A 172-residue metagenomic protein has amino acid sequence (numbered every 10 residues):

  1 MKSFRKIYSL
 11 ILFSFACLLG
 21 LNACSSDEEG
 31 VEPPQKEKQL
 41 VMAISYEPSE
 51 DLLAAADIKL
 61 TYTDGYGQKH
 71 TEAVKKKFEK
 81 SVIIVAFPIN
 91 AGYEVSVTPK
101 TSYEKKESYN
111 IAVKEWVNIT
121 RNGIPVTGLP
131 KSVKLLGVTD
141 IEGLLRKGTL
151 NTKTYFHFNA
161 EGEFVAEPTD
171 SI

Functional and structural regions predicted by a protein language model:
M1-A23: Sec-dependent bacterial lipoprotein signal peptides
C17-S45: Bacterial Sec-dependent N-terminal signal peptides
K36-P48, P88-V97: Noncatalytic modules at the cell exterior or secretory-pathway interfaces, chiefly beta-strand-rich lectin/adhesion
A43-I83: Post-signal-peptide N-terminal segment of Sec-exported extracytoplasmic proteins
G67-F78, G128-L144: Solvent-exposed serine/threonine-rich low-complexity stretches and specific carbohydrate-binding patches
Q68-R121: Mature extracytoplasmic domains of secretory-pathway proteins
I124-V126: Long C-terminal extensions of eukaryotic subunits of large macromolecular complexes
K131-I172: C-terminal partner/receptor-binding element of secreted or periplasmic proteins
